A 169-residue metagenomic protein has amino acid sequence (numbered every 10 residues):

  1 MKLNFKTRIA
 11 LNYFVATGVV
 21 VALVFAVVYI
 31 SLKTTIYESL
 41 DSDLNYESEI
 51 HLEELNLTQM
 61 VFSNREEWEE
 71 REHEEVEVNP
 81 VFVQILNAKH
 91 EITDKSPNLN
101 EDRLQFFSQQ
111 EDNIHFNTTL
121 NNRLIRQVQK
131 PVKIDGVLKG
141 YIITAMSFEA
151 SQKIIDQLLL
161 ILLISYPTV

Functional and structural regions predicted by a protein language model:
M1-F82, A88-K89, F148-D156: Juxtamembrane segments flanking the first transmembrane helix of membrane-anchored signal-transduction proteins
V15-V20, L160, I164-T168: Hydrophobic alpha-helical transmembrane segments of multipass membrane transporters and ion channels, focusing on
E91, P97-L163: Extracytoplasmic
